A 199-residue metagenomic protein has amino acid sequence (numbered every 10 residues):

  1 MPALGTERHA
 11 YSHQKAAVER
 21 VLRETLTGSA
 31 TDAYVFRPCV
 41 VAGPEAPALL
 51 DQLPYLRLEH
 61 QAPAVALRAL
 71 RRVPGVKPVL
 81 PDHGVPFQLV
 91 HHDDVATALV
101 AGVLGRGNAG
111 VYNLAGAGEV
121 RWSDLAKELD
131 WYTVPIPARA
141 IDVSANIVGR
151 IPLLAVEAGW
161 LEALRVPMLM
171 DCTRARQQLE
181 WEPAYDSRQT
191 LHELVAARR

Functional and structural regions predicted by a protein language model:
P2-E7, P54-V90: A conserved pocket-lining segment of Rossmann-fold NAD(P)-dependent short-chain dehydrogenase/reductase
T6-C39, P44: Active-site Tyr-X1-5-Lys
A10, P86, V166-P167: Glycine/small-residue-rich pyrophosphate-binding loop that anchors the diphosphate of NDP-sugar donors
S29-T31, G43-V65, A101-Y112: Glycine/proline-rich active-site loop of Rossmann-fold NAD(P)-dependent oxidoreductases
V35, L89, E119, L169: Short aromatic/basic micro-patch
P86, D94-V156, C172, R188 (+1 more regions): Mid/C-terminal beta-alpha module of Rossmann-like enzyme folds, strongest in SDR-family dehydrogenases/epimerases
G159-C172: Active-site loop of classical SDR/Rossmann-like NAD(P)-dependent oxidoreductases, centered on the catalytic Tyr-X3-Lys
